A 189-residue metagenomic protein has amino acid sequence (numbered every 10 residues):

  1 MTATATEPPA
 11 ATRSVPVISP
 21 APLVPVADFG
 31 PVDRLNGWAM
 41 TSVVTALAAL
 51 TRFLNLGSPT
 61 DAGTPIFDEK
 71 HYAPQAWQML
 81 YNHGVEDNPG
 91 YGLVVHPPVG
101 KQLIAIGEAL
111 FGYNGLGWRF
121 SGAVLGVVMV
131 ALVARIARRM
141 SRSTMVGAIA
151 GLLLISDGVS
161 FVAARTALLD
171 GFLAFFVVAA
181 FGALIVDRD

Functional and structural regions predicted by a protein language model:
M1-D189: Membrane-integral, polyisoprenol-dependent glycosyltransferases of the GT-C/oligosaccharyltransferase superfamily
